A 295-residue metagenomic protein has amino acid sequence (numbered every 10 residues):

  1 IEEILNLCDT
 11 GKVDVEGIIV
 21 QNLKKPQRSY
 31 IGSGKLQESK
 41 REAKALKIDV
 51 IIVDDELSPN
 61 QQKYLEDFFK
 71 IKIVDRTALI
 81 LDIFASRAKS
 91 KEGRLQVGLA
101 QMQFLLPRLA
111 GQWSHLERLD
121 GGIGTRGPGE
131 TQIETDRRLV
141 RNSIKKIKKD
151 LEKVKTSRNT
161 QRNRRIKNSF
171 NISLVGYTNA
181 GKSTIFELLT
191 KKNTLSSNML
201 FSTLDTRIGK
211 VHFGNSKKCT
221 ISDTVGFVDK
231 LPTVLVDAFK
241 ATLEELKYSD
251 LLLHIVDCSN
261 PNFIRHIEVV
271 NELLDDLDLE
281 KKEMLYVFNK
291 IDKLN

Functional and structural regions predicted by a protein language model:
I1-D82: N-terminal accessory targeting/assembly segments
N22-Y30, D55-P59, D229-P232, L246-E268 (+2 more regions): Conserved Switch II/interswitch segment of TRAFAC-class P-loop GTPases
E42-A45, E66, T203, V211-N215 (+4 more regions): Conserved catalytic network of the ASCE P-loop NTPase/AAA+ motor domain
V50-V53, S196, H254: Short catalytic-loop micro-motif centered on adjacent basic/acidic residues
V53, V74, I221-S222, V256 (+1 more regions): Hydrophobic residues in beta-strands of the RecA-like P-loop NTPase core, especially within AAA+ ATPase
A78-A100: Short alpha-helix plus adjacent loop in nuclease-associated cores
L99, Q103-L116: A charged, well-structured terminal subsegment
Q112-V236, K240-L252: Conserved G1/Walker A P-loop phosphate-binding module
